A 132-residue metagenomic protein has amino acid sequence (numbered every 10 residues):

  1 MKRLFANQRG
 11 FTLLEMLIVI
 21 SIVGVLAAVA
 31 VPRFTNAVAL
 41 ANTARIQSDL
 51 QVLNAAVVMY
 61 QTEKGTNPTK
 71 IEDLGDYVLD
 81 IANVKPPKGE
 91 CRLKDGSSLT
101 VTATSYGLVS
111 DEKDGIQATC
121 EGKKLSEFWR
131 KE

Functional and structural regions predicted by a protein language model:
M1-F11: N-terminal leader/signal peptides at the extreme start of proteins
Q8, I22-V25, E63: Short glycine/serine/threonine-biased micro-segments
L17-R33: Alpha-helical hydrophobic helix detector
A30-V31, A39, K64-G65: K/E-rich alpha-helical interaction surfaces of small helical-bundle regulatory domains
R33-V52: Aliphatic-rich helix starts adjacent to a transmembrane/signal segment
A55-E132: Extracellular/periplasmic head regions of type IV pilus-like filament subunits
